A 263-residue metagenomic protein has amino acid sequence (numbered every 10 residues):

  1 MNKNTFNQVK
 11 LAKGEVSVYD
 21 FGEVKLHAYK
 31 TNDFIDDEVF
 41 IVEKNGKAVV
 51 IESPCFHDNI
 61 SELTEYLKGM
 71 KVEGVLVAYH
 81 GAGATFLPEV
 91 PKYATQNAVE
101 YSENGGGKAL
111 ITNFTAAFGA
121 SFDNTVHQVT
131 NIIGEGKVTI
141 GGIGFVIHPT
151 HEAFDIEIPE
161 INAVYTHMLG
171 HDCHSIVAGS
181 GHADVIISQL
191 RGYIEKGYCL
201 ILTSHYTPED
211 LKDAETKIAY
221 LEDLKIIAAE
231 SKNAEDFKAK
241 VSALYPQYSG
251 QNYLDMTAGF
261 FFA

Functional and structural regions predicted by a protein language model:
N2, E195-G197, T207-A263: Accessory terminal helices/loops
K3-V16, D20, Y101-A153: Metallo-beta-lactamase
T5-N7, L26-T31, V50-F56, V75 (+2 more regions): Short, flexible loop segments at the rims of nucleotide/cofactor-binding pockets, characterized by
K10-E65, F154-M168: Conserved beta-strand hairpin/beta-sheet module of binuclear metal-dependent hydrolase folds, prominently
I35-D36, H57-N59, Y79-F86, V99-S102 (+2 more regions): Active-site environment of divalent metal-dependent phosphoester hydrolases
G46-V49, C55-A98: Active-site metal-binding motif and surrounding structural segment of the metallo-beta-lactamase
C55, G144-I218, E222-D223: Metallo-beta-lactamase
E62, E89, N113, V185-Q189 (+3 more regions): Extracytoplasmic/secreted proteins, especially bacterial periplasmic and envelope-associated proteins
